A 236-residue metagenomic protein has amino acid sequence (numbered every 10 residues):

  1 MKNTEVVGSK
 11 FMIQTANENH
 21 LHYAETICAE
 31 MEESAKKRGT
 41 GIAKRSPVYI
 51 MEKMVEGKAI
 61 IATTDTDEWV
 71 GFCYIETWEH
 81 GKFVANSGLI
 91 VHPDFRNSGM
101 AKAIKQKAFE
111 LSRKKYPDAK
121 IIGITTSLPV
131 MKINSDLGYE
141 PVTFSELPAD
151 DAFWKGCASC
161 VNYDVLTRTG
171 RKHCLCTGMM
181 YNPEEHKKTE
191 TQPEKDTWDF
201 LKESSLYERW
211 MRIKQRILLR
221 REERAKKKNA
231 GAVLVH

Functional and structural regions predicted by a protein language model:
M1-G8, R113-D118, I122-H236: Terminal substrate-recognition subdomain of acyl/acetyltransferases
E5-T26: A short beta-loop-alpha structural element at the N-terminal edge of CoA-dependent acyl/N-acetyltransferase catalytic
K10, G57, F72, M100 (+3 more regions): Extracellular structured ligand-interaction cores
A16, L89-V91, S127: Hydrophobic adenine-recognition pocket in adenosine-nucleotide-binding enzymes
N19, R45, T125-T126: Short beta->alpha linker loops
C28-F95: A conserved beta-strand-loop-helix scaffold within acyl/acetyltransferase catalytic domains
V91, N97-S112, I121-G123: Conserved acetyl-CoA-binding loop-helix of GNAT-fold acetyltransferases
